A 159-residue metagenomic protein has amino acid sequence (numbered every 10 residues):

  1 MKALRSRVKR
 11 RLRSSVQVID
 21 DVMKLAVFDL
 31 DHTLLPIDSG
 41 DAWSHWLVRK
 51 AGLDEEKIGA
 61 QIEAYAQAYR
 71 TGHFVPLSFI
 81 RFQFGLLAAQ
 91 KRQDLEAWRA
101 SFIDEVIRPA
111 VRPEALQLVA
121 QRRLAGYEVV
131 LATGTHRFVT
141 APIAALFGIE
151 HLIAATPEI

Functional and structural regions predicted by a protein language model:
R5-S6, V27: Generic extreme N-terminus detector
S6, S14-S15: Serine residues within intrinsically disordered or low-complexity segments
L12, V18-L25, L30-I159: Alpha-helical substrate-recognition element adjacent to the catalytic core
